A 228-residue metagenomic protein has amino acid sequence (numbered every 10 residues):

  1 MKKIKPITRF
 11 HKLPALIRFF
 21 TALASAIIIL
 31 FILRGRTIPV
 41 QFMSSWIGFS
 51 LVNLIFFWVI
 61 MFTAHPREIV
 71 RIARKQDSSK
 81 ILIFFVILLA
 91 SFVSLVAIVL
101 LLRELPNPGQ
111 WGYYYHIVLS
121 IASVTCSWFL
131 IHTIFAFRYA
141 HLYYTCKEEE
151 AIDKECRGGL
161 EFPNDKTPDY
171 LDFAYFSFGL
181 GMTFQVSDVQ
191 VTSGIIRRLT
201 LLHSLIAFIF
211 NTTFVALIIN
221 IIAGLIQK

Functional and structural regions predicted by a protein language model:
H11-L33: The first (N-terminal) embedded transmembrane alpha-helix
T21-S25, F56, F84-L100, Y175-G179 (+1 more regions): Hydrophobic alpha-helical transmembrane segments of multi-pass integral membrane proteins
T37-I55: Loop-to-helix transition at the N-terminal end of transmembrane alpha-helices
I69-L89: Juxtamembrane helix-capping/reentrant segments at transmembrane boundaries
A90-Q110, F176-G194: Alpha-helical transmembrane segments and their membrane-interface junctions in multi-pass membrane proteins
T125-E150: Transmembrane alpha-helix/helix-exit interface in multi-pass inner-membrane proteins
Y143-T145, E149-S193: Membrane-proximal soluble regions of multi-pass membrane proteins
D172, F176-F178, S187-Q227: Pore domain of cation channels
